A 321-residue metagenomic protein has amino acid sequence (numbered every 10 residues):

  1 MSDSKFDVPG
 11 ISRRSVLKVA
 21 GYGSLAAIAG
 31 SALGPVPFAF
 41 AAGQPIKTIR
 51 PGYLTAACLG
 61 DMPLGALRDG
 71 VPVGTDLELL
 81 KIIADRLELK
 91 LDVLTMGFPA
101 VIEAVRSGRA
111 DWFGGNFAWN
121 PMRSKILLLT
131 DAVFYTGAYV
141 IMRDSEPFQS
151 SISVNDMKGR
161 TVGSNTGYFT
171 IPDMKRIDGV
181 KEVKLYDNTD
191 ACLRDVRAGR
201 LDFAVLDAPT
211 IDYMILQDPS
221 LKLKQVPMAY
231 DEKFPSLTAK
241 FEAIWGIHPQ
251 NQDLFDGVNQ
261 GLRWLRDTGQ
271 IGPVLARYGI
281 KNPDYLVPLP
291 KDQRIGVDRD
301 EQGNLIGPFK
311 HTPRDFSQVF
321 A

Functional and structural regions predicted by a protein language model:
M1-S15, A26-L33, F38-F40: N-terminal secretory signal peptides
F40-D69, N155-G159, G303-F316, F320-A321: Immediate post-signal peptide segment of exported/extracytoplasmic ligand-binding proteins
G43-F117, K125: Extracytoplasmic small-molecule ligand-binding "clamshell" domains of the periplasmic binding protein/Venus flytrap
T55-P63, G70-D85, Y139-R194, A208-D212: Bilobed "Venus flytrap"/periplasmic-binding protein-like clamshell domains and structurally analogous long
L59-G60, F134-M142, P219-N259, N282-G303: Periplasmic-binding protein-like
L77-R86, S145-F148, G159-T161, N165-Y168 (+1 more regions): Extended ligand-binding regions for polar small-molecule ligands
K90, L94-D156, F234-T238, Q302-F309 (+1 more regions): Acidic, polar ligand-binding/catalytic clefts
A100-E103, N116-K125, R176, D202-T238: A ligand-binding cleft/hinge motif common to bilobed small-molecule-binding domains
